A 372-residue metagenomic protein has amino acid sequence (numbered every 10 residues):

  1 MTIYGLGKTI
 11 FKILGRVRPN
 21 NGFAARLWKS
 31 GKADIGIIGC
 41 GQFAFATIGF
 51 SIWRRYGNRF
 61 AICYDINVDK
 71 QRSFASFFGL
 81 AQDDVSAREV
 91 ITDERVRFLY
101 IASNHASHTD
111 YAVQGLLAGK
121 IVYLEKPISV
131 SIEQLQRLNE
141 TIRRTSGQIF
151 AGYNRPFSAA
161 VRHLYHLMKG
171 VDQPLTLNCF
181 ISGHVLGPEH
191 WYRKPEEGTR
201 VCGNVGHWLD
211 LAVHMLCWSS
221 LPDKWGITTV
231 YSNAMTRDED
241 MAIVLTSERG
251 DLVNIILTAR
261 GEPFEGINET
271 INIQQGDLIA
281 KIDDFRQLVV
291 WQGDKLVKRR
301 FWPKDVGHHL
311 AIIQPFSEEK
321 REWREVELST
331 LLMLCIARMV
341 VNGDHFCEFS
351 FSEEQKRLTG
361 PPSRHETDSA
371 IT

Functional and structural regions predicted by a protein language model:
M1-F78: N-terminal Rossmann-like dinucleotide-binding module
M1-L27, F98, P315-T372: C-terminal helix-rich "cap/oligomerization" subdomain common to oxidoreductases
S51-I52, G115, I312-P315: Short hydrophobic alpha-helical segments of the AMP-binding
I62, R97-F98, T176: Short, Asp-centered acidic motifs that coordinate Mg2+ and/or phosphate in catalytic or ligand-binding sites
F78-Y123, P127-T141: Beta-loop-alpha module in the N-terminal Rossmann-like domain of NAD(P)-dependent dehydrogenases, especially those
S129-P188: A contiguous active-site-proximal alpha/beta segment in oxidoreductase catalytic domains
E189-G266: Rossmann-like dinucleotide-binding domain that binds NAD(P)(H)
R249-I313, S317-E322: NAD(P)-dinucleotide binding in Rossmann-like oxidoreductases
